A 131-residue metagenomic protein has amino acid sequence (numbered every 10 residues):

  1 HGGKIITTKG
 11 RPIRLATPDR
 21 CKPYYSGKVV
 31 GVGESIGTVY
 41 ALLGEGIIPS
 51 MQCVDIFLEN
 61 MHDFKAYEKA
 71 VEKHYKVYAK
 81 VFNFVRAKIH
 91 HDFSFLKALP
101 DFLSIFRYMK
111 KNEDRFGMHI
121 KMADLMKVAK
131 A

Functional and structural regions predicted by a protein language model:
H1-H62, A66: FAD/FMN-dependent oxidoreductases across multiple families
E59-A131: C-terminal helical "tail/cap" subdomain of flavin- and related membrane-associated enzymes
